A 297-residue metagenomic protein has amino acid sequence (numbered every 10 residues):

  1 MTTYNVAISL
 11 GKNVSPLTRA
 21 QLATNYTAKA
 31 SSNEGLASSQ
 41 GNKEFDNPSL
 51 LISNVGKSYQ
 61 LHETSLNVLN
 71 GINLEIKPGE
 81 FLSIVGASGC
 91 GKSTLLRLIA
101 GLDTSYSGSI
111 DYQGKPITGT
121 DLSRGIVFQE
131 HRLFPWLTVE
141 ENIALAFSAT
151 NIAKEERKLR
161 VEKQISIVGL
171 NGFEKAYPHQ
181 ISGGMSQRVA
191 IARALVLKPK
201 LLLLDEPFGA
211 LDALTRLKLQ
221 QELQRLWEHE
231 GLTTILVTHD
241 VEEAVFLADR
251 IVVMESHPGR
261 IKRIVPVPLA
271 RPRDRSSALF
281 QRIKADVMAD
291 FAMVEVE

Functional and structural regions predicted by a protein language model:
S65, T120, E140, S166 (+1 more regions): Signature (C-motif/LSGGQ) region and adjacent switch/coupling loops of ABC-type ATPase nucleotide-binding domains
V85-A87: The feature captures the beta-strand-to-loop junction immediately N-terminal to the Walker
A100: Helix-to-loop junction immediately C-terminal to a conserved catalytic motif
G108-T120: Conserved ABC transporter NBD signature motif
V127, I191: Hydrophobic anchor residue at the start of the ABC signature
L137-A144: Short coil-to-helix segment of the ABC ATPase nucleotide-binding domain corresponding to the Q-loop/switch region
A144, A153-F173, R225: Conserved ABC ATPase "signature" region
A176-H179, L197: Conserved signature/switch motifs of ABC ATPase nucleotide-binding domains
